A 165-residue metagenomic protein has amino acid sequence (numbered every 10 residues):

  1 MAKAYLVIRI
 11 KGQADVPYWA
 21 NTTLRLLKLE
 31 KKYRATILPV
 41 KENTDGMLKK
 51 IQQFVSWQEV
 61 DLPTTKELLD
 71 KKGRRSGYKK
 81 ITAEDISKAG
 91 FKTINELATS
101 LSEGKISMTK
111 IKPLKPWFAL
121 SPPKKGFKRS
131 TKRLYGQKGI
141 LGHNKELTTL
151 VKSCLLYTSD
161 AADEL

Functional and structural regions predicted by a protein language model:
M1-S159: Core subunits and conserved enzymes of cellular information-processing and envelope-translocation systems across
D160-L165: A short, hydrophobic C-terminal helix/tail in secreted or cell-surface proteins
